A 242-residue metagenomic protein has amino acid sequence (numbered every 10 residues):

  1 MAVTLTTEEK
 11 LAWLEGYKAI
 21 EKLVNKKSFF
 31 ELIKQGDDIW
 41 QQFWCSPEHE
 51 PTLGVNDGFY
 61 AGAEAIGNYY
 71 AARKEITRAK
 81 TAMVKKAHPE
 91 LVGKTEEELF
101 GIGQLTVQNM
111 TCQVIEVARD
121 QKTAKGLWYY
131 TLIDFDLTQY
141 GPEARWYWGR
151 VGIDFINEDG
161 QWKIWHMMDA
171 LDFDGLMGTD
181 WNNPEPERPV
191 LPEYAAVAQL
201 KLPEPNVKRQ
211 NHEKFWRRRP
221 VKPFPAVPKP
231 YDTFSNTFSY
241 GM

Functional and structural regions predicted by a protein language model:
A2-N25, F29, E158-M242: Terminal "cap-and-tail" regions of soluble proteins that handle hydrophobic small molecules
A19-K22, V107, R145-Y147: Short, glycine/acidic-rich beta->alpha junctions
K22-Q42: Short acidic-aromatic low-complexity motifs
V24, M110-C112, W148-G152: Extracellular structured ligand-interaction cores
E31, W44, Y130-L132, M168-L171: Short beta-strand segments enriched in hydrophobic/aromatic residues within well-folded beta-rich domains
D37-L132: A solvent-exposed, acidic/Ser-Thr-rich amphipathic alpha-helical stretch
R78, E97, Y129-Q139, R188 (+1 more regions): Extracellular/periplasmic carbohydrate-active domains that bind, remodel, or depolymerize complex polysaccharides
T123-D159, F173-L191: Exposed beta-sheet edge and beta->alpha loop/turn motif
